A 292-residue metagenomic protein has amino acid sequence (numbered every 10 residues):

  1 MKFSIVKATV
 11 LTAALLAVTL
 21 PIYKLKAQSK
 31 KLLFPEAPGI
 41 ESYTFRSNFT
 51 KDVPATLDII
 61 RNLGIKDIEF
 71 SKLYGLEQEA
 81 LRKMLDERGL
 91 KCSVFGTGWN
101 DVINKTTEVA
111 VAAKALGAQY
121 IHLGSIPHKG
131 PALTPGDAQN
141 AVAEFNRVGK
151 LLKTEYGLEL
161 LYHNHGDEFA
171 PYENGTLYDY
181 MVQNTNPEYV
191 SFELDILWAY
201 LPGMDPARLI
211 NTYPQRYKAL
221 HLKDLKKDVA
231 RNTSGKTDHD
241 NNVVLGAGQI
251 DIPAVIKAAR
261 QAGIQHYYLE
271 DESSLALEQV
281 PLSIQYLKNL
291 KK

Functional and structural regions predicted by a protein language model:
M1-L11: Bacterial N-terminal signal peptides that target proteins for export
K2, I22-Y120, L290-K292: N-terminal pre-domain/capping segments
T9-T19: Bacterial N-terminal signal peptides
E36-E41, I68-F70, C92-T97, I121-L123 (+4 more regions): Hydrophobic faces of well-ordered beta-strands that scaffold small-molecule active sites in alpha/beta enzyme cores
I40, I60, I68, L85 (+8 more regions): Conserved, mostly hydrophobic/aromatic
F45-K51, E69-E79, T97-K105, K129-A132 (+4 more regions): Acidic-and-aromatic substrate-binding clefts and catalytic sites of carbohydrate-active enzymes
K66-D67, W99-F192, L277: Active-site acidic/histidine proton-transfer and metal-coordination neighborhood in alpha/beta enzyme cores
E155-G246: Acidic/histidine-rich catalytic cores of soluble enzymes
